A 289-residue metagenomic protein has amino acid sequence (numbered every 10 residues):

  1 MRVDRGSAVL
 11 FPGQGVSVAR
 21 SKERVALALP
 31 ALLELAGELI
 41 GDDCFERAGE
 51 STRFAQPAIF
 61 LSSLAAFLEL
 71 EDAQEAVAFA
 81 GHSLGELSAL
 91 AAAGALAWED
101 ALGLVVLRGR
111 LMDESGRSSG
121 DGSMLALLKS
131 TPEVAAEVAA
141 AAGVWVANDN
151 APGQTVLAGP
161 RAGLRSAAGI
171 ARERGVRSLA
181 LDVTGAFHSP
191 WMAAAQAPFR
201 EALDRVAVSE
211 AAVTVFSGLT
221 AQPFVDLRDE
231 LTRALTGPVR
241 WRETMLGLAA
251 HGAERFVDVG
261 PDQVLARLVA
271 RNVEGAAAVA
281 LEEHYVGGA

Functional and structural regions predicted by a protein language model:
M1-E69, A207-A289: Acyltransferase/transacylase module recognition
Q14-S17, S83, L87, R161 (+2 more regions): Gly/Ser/Thr-rich beta-alpha loop segments that engage phosphate groups in nucleotides
E34-L35, L61-A65, E86-L87, E99 (+3 more regions): A broad detector of short, well-ordered amphipathic alpha-helices that serve as recognition/interaction surfaces
G41-D42, A93-D229, R233-P238: Alpha/beta catalytic cores of group-transfer enzymes, especially the acyltransferase/condensing modules of polyketide
Q56, G81-H82, D149, P160: Conserved alpha/beta-hydrolase "nucleophile elbow" surrounding the catalytic nucleophile
S63, V77-G85, A89, A93 (+1 more regions): Gly/Ala-rich beta-loop-alpha elbow adjacent to hydrolase catalytic centers
G81, V156-L157, D258: Conserved SAM-binding loop
